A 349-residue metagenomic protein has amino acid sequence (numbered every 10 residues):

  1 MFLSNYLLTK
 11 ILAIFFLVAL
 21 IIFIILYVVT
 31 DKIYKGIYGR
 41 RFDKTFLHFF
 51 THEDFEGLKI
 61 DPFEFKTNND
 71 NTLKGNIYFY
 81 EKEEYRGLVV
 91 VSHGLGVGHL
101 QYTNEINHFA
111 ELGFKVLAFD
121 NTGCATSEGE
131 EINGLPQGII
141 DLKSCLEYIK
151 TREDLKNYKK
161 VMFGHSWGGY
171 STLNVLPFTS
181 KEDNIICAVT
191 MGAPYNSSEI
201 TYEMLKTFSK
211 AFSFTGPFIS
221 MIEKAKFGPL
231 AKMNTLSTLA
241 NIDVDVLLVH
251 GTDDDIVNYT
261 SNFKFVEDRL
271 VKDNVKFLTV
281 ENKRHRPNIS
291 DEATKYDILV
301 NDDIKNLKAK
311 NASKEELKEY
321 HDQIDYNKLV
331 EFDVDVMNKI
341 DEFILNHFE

Functional and structural regions predicted by a protein language model:
F2-K66, N71-Y78, D302-L317: An N-terminal hydrophobic leader/cap segment in hydrolases
L95-H108, N121, T260: The serine-hydrolase catalytic nucleophile loop
G96-H99, C124-K156: Catalytic nucleophile-loop/oxyanion-hole region of alpha/beta-hydrolase and closely related hydrolase-like folds
I106-E128: Conserved alpha/beta-hydrolase
N174-G228, T238: Hydrolase active-site cap/lid region
I242, L248-H250, D254: Short beta-strand/loop motif that positions the catalytic acidic residue of the alpha/beta-hydrolase fold
V244, N258-D268, E292-A293: Short alpha-helix in the alpha/beta-hydrolase fold that links the catalytic acid
E292-E349: Catalytic active-site module of serine/aspartate enzymes centered on a nucleophile-bearing elbow/loop
